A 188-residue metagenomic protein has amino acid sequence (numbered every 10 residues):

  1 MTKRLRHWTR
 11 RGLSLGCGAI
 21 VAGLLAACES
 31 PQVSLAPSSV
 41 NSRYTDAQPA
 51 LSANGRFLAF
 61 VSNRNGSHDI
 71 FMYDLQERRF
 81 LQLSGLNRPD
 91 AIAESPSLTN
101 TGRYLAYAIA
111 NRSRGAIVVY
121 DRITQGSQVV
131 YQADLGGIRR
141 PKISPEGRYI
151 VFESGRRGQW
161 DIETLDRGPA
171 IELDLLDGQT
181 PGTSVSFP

Functional and structural regions predicted by a protein language model:
M1-C28: Sec-dependent bacterial lipoprotein signal peptides
T2-L5, C28-P188: Sequence signature of WD/YWTD-type beta-propeller architectures
